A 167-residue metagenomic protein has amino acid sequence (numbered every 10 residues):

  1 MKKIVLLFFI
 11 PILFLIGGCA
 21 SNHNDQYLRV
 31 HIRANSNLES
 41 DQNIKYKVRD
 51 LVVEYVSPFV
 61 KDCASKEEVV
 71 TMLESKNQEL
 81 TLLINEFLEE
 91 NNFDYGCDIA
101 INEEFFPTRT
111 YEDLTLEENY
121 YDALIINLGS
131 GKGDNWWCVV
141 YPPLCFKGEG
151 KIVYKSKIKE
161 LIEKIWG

Functional and structural regions predicted by a protein language model:
M1-I4: Positively charged n-region of N-terminal signal peptides that target proteins for export
F8-L15: Bacterial N-terminal signal peptides
G18-C19: N-terminal Sec signal peptide cleavage junction
D25-Y27, N43, N92-G96, N119-A123 (+1 more regions): Extracytoplasmic
Q26-E74: Early exported N-terminus immediately downstream of N-terminal targeting peptides
R49, V53-K61, Q78, L82-N85 (+3 more regions): Sec-exported extracytoplasmic/periplasmic mature domains
E68-P107: Amphipathic, coiled-coil-like alpha-helical scaffolding segments used for oligomerization/assembly
L114-K164: Soluble extracytoplasmic domains of inner/organellar membrane proteins
